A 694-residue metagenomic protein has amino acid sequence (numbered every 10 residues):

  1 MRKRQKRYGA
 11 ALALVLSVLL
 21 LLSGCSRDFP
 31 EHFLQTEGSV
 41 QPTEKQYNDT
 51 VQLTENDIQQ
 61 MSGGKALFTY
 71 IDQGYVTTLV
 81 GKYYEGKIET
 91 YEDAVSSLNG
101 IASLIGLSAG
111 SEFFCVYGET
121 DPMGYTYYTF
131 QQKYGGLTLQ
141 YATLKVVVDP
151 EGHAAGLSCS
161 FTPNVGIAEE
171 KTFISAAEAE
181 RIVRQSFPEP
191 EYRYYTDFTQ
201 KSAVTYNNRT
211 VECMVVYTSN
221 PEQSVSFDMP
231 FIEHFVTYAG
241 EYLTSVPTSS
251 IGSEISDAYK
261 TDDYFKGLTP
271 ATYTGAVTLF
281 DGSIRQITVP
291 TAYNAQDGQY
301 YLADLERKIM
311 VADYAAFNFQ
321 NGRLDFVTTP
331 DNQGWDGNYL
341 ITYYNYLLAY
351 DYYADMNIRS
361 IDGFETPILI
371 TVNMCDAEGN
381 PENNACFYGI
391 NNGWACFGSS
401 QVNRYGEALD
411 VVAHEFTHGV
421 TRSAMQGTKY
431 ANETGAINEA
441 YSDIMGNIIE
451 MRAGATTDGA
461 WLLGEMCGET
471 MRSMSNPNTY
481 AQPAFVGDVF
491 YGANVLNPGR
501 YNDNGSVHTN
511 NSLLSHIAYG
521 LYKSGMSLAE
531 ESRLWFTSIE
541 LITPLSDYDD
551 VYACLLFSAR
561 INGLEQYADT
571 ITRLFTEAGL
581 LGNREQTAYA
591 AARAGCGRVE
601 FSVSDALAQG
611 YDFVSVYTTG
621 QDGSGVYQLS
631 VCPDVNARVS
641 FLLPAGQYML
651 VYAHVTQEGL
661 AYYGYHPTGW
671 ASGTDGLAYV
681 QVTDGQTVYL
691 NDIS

Functional and structural regions predicted by a protein language model:
M1-S39: Gram-positive cell-envelope targeting signals
C25-V412, G419-S694: Zymogen propeptides/activation segments of proteases
